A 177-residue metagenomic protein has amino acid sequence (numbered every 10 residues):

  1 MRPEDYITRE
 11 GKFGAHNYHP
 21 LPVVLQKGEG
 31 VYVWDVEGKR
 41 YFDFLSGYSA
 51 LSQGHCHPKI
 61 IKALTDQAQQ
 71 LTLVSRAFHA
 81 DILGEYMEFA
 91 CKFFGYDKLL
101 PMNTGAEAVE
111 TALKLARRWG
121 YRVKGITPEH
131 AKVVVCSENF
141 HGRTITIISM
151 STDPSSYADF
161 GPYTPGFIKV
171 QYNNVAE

Functional and structural regions predicted by a protein language model:
M1-E29, A77: Active-site-adjacent loop/helix segments that line or gate small-molecule/cofactor pockets in enzymes
R2, C56, I60, I82 (+2 more regions): Short acidic-hydrophobic sequence patches enriched in Asp/Glu that either
K12, R40-I126: Glycine-rich loop-to-alpha-helix module at the N-terminal edge of alpha/beta enzyme cores
H16, L21-V23, R40, S49-L51 (+5 more regions): Flexible, active-site-adjacent loop/turn segments at secondary-structure boundaries
V23-L45: Active-site and channel-lining beta-strand-loop segments that bind or position nucleotide-derived/phosphorylated
L25, C56, I82, V170-N173: Short secondary-structure boundary/capping elements
W34-D35, Q53-G54, S149-S151: Short beta-strand-to-turn element immediately C-terminal to the catalytic PLP-Schiff-base lysine in fold type I
M87-E177: PLP-dependent aspartate aminotransferase-fold enzymes
